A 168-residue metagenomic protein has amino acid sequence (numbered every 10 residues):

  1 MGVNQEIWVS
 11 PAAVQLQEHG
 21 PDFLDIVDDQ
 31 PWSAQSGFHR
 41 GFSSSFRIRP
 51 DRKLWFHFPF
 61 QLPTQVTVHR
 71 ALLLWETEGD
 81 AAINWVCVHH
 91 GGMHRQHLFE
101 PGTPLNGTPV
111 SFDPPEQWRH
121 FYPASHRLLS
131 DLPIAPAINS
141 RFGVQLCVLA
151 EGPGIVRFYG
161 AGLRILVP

Functional and structural regions predicted by a protein language model:
M1-P31: N-terminal leader/pro-regions and domain N-caps
G41-Q65: Short beta-strands within extracellular/lumenal beta-sheet-rich domains
L62, W75-T77, V148-A150: Short beta-strand segments enriched in hydrophobic/aromatic residues within well-folded beta-rich domains
T67-E78: A short beta-strand element within beta-rich, extracytoplasmic domains of secreted/secretory-pathway proteins
A81-R95: Short, surface-exposed beta-strand/strand-loop-strand elements in extracellular ectodomains
Q96-A135: Extracellular carbohydrate recognition and processing domains and analogous Trp-centered ligand-binding platforms
D131-I155, Y159: Noncatalytic modules at the cell exterior or secretory-pathway interfaces, chiefly beta-strand-rich lectin/adhesion
A161-L163: Extracellular beta-strand elements of beta-rich domains used for carbohydrate recognition/degradation or cell-matrix
